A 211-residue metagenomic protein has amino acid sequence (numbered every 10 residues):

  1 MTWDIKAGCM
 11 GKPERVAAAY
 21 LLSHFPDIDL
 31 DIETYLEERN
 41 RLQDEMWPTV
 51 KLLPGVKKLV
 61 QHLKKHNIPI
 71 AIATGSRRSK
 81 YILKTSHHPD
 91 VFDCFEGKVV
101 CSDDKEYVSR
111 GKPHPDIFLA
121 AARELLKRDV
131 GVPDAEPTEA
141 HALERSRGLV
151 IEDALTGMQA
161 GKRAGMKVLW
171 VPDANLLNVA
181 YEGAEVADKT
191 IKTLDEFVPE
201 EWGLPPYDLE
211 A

Functional and structural regions predicted by a protein language model:
M1-G8, A19-F25: Conserved phosphoryl-transfer catalytic core
C9-P13, K51-G55, S76, P113 (+1 more regions): Short beta->alpha linker loops
M10-E14, Y35-R39, R77, V91: Hydrophobic/aromatic residues within well-ordered alpha-helical segments
P13-I28, K84-T85, A121-L125: Helix-loop "lid/cap" segments that line or gate small-molecule binding pockets
E14-A18, L36, V56, Y81 (+2 more regions): A general structural signal for well-ordered alpha-helical segments in protein cores
L22-Q61, H66, V130-A142: Metal-dependent phosphoesterase signature
Q61, R78-A211: Asp-based, Mg2+/Mn2+-dependent phosphohydrolase catalytic module
N67-I68, M166: Short phosphate-binding/catalytic loops that engage adenosine nucleotides
